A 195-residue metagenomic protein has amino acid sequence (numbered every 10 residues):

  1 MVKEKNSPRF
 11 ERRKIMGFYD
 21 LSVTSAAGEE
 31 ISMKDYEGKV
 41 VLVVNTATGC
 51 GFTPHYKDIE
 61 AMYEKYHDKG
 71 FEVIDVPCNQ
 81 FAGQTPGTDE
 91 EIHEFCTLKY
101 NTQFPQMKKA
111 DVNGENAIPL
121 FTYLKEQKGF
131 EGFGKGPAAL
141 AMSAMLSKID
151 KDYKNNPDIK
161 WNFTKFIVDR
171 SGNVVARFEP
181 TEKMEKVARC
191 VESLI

Functional and structural regions predicted by a protein language model:
K3-I15: Short, Lys/Arg-enriched N-terminal segments with co-localized hydrophobic residues within the first ~10-30 amino acids
R12-K34: N-terminal "domain-start" segment that seeds a small globular fold
S25, N45-G49: Amphipathic alpha-helical repeat scaffolds
K39-V40, T48-G49, T53-P77, T97-Y100: Conserved helix-turn-beta segment immediately C-terminal to the redox Cys motif in thioredoxin-like folds
G70-G87, Q103-G114: Thiol-based oxidoreductase modules, predominantly thioredoxin-like and allied folds used for disulfide exchange
F95-T97, N101-E182: Thiol/selenol-based redox catalytic cores and closely related redox-interacting motifs
A176-I195: Non-catalytic, surface beta->alpha helical segment in thiol-disulfide oxidoreductase systems
